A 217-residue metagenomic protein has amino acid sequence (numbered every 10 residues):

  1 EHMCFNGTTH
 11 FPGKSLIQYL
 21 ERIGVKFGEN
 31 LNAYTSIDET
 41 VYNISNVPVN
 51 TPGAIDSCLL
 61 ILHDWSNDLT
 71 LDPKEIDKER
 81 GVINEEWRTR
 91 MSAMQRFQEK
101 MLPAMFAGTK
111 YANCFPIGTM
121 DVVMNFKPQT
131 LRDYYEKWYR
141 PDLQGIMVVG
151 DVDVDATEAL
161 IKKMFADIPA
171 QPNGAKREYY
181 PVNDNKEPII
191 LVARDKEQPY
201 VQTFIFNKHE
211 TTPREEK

Functional and structural regions predicted by a protein language model:
E1, G13-L20, E39, D56-L59 (+8 more regions): Extracytoplasmic/secreted envelope proteins and their assembly/folding machinery, especially bacterial periplasmic
E1-S45, S92, R96-F97, N113-T119 (+1 more regions): M16/MPP (pitrilysin/insulinase) zinc-metallopeptidase core fold and M16-derived inactive scaffolds
P12, G24, T35-E39, F106 (+4 more regions): Short, solvent-exposed loop/turn segments at the edges of secondary structure
I17-Q18, T70-R88, E99, D153 (+1 more regions): Acidic/histidine-enriched alpha-helical segments
Y42, P52, L60, K100-Q144 (+2 more regions): Histidine-acidic residue clusters that define the catalytic metal-binding segment of zinc metallopeptidase domains
I44-E79, E215: M16/insulysin-pitrilysin zinc metalloprotease superfamily fold
P73, R80, M94, P128-K163: Non-catalytic, conformational "gating/processing" segments within enzyme and secreted inhibitor domains
G145-Q202, N207-T212: An aromatic/glycine/proline-enriched structural segment found at the starts of mature extracellular/organellar domains
